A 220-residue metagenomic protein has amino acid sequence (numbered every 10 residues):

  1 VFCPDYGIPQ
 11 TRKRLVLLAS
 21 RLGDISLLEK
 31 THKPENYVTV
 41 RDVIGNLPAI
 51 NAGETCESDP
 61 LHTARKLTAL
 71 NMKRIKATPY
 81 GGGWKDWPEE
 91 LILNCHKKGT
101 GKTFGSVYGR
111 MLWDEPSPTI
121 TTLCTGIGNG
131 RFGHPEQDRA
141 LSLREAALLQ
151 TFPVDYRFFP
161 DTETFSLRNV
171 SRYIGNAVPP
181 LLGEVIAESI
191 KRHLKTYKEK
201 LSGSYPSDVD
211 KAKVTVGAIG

Functional and structural regions predicted by a protein language model:
V1-V107: Class I S-adenosyl-L-methionine
H62-G220: C-terminal target-recognition/interaction regions appended to catalytic cores
